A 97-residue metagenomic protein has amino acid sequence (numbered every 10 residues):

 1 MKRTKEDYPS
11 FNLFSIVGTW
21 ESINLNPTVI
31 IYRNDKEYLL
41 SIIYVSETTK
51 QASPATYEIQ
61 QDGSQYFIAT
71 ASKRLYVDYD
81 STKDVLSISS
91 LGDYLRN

Functional and structural regions predicted by a protein language model:
M1-V17, L25, T82-G92, N97: Amphipathic/hydrophobic helical signal segments and adjacent flexible N-terminal regions that mediate secretion
L25-G63: N-terminal glycine/threonine-rich, aromatic-flanked beta-hairpin/loop signature
T28-I31, L75-T82: Broad, structure-driven detector of short, well-ordered beta-strand segments within folded domains
K36-L39, S64-F67, T82-S87: Hydrophobic residues embedded in beta-strands of well-ordered beta-sheets
S41-T48, A69-L75, I88-Y94: Secondary-structure transition/turn motif
A52-D62, Y76-D78, D93-N97: Short, surface-exposed loop motifs enriched in S/T, G, D/E and P with embedded aromatic residues
